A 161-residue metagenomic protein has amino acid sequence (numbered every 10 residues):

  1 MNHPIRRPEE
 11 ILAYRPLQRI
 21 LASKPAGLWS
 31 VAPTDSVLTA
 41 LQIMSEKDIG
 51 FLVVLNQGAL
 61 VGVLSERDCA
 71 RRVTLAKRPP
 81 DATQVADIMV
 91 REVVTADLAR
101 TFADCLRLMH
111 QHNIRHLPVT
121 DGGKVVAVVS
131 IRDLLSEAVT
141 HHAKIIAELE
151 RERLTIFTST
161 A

Functional and structural regions predicted by a protein language model:
M1-A161: Tandem CBS (Cystathionine beta-synthase) repeat/Bateman regulatory domains
